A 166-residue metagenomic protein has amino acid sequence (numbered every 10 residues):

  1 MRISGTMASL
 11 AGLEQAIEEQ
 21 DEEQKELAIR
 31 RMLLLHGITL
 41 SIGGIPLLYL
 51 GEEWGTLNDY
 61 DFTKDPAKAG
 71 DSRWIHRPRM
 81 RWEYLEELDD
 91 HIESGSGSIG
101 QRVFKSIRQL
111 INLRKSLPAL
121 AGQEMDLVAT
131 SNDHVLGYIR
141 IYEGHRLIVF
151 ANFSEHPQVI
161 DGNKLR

Functional and structural regions predicted by a protein language model:
M1-R166: Active-site and adjacent substrate-binding regions of carbohydrate-active enzymes
